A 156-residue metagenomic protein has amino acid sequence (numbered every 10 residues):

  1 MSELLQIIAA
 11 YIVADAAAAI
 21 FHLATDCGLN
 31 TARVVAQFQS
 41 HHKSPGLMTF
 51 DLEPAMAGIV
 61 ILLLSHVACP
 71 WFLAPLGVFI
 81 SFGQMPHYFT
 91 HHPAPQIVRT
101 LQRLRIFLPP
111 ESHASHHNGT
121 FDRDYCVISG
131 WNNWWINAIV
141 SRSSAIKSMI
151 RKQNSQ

Functional and structural regions predicted by a protein language model:
M1-E3, S65-A74: Transmembrane helix interruption/hinge and helix-loop junction motifs
S2-L5, A9, V13, A17-L29 (+3 more regions): Cytosolic/stromal cytosol-facing helical appendages immediately following the last transmembrane segment
T49-A68, S129-G130: Core segments of transmembrane alpha-helices that mediate helix-helix packing or line hydrophobic substrate/ligand
